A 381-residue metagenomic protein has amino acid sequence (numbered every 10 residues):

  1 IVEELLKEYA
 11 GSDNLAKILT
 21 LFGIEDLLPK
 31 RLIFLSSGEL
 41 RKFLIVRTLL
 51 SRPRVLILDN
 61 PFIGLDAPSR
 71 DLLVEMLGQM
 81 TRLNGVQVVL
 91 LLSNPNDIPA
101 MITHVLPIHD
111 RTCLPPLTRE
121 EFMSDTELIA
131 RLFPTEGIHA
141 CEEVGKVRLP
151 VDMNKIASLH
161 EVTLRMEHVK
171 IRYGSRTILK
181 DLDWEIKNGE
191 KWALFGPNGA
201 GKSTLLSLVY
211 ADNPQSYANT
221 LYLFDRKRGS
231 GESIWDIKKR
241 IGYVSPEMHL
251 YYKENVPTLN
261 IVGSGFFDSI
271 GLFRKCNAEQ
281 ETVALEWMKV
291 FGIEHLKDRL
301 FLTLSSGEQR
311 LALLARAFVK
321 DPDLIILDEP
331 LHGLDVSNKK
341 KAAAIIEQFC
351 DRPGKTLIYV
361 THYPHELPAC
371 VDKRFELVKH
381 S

Functional and structural regions predicted by a protein language model:
I1-F34, P246-T303: ABC-family P-loop ATPase nucleotide-binding domains
I45, L314: Hydrophobic anchor residue at the start of the ABC signature
L56-N60, I325-E329: Catalytic Walker B motif of ABC-type/P-loop ATPase nucleotide-binding domains
D110-E142, H365-A369, K373-S381: Conserved beta-strand-loop-alpha-helix hinge in the C-terminal portion of ABC ATPase nucleotide-binding domains
L164, I178-D181, K297: Conserved structural motif at the start of ABC-family nucleotide-binding domains
F195-P197: The feature captures the beta-strand-to-loop junction immediately N-terminal to the Walker
T220-D236: ABC ATPase NBD Q-loop/coupling interface
